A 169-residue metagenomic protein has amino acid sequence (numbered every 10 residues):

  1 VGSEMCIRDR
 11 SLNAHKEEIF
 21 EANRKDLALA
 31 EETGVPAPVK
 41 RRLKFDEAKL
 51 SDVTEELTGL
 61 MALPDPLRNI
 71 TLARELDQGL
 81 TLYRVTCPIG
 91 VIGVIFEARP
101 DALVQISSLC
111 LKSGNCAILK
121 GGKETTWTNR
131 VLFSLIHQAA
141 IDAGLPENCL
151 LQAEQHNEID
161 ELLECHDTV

Functional and structural regions predicted by a protein language model:
V1-E4, R8-L82, L109: N-terminal Rossmann-like NAD(P)+-binding subdomain of aldehyde/semialdehyde dehydrogenases
A62, T71-V169: Rossmann-like NAD(P) dinucleotide-binding subdomain of oxidoreductase/dehydrogenase enzymes
